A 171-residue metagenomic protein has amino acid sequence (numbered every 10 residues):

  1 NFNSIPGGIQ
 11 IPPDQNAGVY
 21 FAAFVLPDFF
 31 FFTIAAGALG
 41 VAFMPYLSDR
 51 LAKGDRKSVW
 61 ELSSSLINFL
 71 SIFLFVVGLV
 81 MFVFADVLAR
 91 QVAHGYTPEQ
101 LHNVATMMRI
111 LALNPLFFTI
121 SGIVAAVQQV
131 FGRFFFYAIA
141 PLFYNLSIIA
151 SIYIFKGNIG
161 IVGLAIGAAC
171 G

Functional and structural regions predicted by a protein language model:
N1-G171: Membrane-embedded alpha-helical bundles of multi-pass transporters/translocases, especially carrier/permease families
